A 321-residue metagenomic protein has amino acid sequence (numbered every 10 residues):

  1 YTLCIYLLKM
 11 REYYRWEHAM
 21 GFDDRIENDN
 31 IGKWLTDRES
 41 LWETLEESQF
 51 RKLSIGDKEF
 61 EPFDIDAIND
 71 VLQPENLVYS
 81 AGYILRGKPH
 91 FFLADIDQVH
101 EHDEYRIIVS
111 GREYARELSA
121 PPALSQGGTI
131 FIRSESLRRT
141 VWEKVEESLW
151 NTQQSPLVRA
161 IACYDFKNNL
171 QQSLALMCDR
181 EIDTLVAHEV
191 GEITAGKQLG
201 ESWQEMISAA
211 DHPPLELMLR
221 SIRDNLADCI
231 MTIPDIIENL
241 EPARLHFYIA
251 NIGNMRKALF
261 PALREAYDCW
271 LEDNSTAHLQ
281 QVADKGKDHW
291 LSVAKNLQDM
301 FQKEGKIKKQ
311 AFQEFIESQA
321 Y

Functional and structural regions predicted by a protein language model:
Y1-Q98, N169, Y321: N-terminal low-structure segments adjacent to metalloprotease catalytic domains across cellular compartments
L3, K9-E12, W16, D24-N30 (+1 more regions): Long, well-structured alpha-helical subdomains associated with metal-dependent extracellular/ecto-lumenal hydrolases
L77, S110-D179: Active-site scaffold of zinc-dependent metalloenzymes
G82-A115, A120-P121: Nucleotide/phosphate-binding site architecture used for ATP/NTP-dependent chemistry
Q172-T184, P213-S221: Short, charged/polar micro-motifs that form catalytic or ligand-binding hotspots
R180-K197: Active-site recognition of the HExxH zinc-binding catalytic motif
A195-D224: Post-HEXXH active-site segment of zinc metalloproteases
R220-I236: An active-site-proximal "capping" alpha-helix that borders the catalytic cofactor pocket
